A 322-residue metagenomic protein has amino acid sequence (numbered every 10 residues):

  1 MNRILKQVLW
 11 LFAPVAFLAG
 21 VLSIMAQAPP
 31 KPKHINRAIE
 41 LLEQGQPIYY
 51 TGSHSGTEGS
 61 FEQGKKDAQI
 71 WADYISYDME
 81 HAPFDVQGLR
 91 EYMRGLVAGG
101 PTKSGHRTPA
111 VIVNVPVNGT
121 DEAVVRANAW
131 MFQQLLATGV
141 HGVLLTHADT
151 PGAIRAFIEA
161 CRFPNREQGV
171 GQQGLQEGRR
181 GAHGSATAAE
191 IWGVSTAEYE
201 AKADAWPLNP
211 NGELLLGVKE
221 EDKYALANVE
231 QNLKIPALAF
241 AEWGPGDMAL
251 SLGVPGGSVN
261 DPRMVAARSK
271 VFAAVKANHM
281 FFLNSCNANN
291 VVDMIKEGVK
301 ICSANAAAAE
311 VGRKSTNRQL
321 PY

Functional and structural regions predicted by a protein language model:
M1-A13: Bacterial N-terminal signal peptides that target proteins for export
W10-S23: Bacterial N-terminal signal peptides
L22-Y322: Expand to "…catalyze enediolate/carbanion chemistry for C-C bond making/breaking, isomerization, decarboxylation
